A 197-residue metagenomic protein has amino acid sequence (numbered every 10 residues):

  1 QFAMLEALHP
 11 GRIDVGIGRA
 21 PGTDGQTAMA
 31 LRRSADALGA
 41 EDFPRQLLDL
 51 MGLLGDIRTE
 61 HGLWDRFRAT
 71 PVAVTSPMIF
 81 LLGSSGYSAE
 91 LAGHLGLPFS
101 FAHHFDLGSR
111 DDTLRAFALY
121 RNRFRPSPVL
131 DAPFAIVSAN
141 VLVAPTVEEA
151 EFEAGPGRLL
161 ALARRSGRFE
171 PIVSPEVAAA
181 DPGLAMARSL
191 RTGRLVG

Functional and structural regions predicted by a protein language model:
Q1-R58, F99, F105-L107: Flexible, glycine-rich active-site loops centered on histidine and acidic residues that chelate a metal or position
L5, F43, F80, Y87 (+1 more regions): Catalytic alpha/beta core domains of metabolic enzymes, predominantly
E6-R12, L91-G96, A118-L130: Acidic (Asp/Glu)-rich catalytic clusters
R12-G16, M78-F80, P98-S100, F134-I136: Structural preference for beta-strand elements that scaffold enzyme active sites
R19-P21, G83-G86, F105-S109, A139-P145: Glycine-rich beta-alpha junction loops
D36-A69, S109-G197: An alpha-helical appendage that flanks or caps ligand/catalytic pockets
V72-M78: A local structural motif
Y87-L114: A conserved active-site cap/scaffold subdomain adjacent to cofactor or substrate pockets
